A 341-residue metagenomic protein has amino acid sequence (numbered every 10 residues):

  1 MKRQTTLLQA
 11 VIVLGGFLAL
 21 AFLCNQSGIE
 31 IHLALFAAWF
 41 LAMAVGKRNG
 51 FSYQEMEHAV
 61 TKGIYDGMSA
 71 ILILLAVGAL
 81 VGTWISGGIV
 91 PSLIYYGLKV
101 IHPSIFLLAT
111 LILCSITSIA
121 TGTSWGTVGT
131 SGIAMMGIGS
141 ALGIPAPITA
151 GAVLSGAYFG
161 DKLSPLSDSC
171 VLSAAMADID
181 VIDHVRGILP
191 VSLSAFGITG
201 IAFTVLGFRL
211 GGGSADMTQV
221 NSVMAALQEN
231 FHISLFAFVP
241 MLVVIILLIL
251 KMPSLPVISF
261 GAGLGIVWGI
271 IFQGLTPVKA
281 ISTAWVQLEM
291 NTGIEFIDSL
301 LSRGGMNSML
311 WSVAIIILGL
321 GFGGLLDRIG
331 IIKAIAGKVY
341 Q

Functional and structural regions predicted by a protein language model:
M1-A70, S192-S194, I198-G200, L210-I315: Hydrophobic transmembrane alpha-helices of multi-pass small-molecule transporters
I31-W39, Y95-F106, L154-L163, Q228-L235: Structural signature of hydrophobic alpha-helical transmembrane segments
L35, L75, L111, V153-L154 (+2 more regions): Residue-level recognition of transmembrane alpha-helices in multi-pass small-molecule transporters/permeases
F51-S140, G293-Q341: Membrane-embedded alpha-helical segments and adjacent helix-loop junctions characteristic of multi-pass solute
V77, V81-G82, S86, A202-R209 (+1 more regions): C-terminal TM-helix exit segments that contain a strictly Trp-centered aromatic cap at the helix terminus
H102-R186, P190, Q341: Hydrophobic transmembrane alpha-helices that form the pore/transport pathway of multi-pass ion and small-solute
V153, Y158-P165, A195-G213: Transmembrane-helix bundle segments that line or gate the permeation/cavity pathway in multi-pass membrane proteins
